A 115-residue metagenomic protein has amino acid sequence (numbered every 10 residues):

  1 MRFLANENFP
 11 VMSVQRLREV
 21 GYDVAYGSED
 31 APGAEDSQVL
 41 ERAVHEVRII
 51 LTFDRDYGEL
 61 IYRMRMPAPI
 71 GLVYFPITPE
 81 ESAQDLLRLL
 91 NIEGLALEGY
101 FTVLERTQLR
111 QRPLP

Functional and structural regions predicted by a protein language model:
R2-R48: N-terminal first-folded block
L4, D30-Q38, R55, P67 (+2 more regions): Residues at secondary-structure transition points
V39-R42, Q84-I92: Short, surface-exposed amphipathic charged segments that create phosphate/polyanion-binding patches used for binding
A43-I61: Acidic, metal-binding active-site segment of PIN/NYN-like and related structure-specific nucleases
G58-L89: Mid-chain, well-packed structural core segment of small domains
G94-P115: Charged phosphate-binding loop/patch that engages nucleotide di/tri-phosphates or the phosphate backbone of nucleic
